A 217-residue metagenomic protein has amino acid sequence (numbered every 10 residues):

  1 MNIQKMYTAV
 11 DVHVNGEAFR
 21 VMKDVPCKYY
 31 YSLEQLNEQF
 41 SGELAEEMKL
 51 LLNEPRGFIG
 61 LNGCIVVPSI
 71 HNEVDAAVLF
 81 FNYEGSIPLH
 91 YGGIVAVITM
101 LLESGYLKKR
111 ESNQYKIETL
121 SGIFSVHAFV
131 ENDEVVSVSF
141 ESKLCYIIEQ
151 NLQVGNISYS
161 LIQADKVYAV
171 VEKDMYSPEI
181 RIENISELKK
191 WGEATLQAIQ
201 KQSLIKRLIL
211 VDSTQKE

Functional and structural regions predicted by a protein language model:
N2-L89, T99-E217: Active-site proximal loop and beta-alpha junction motif in alpha/beta enzyme cores
V95: Catalytic, metal-anchored helix/loop core of enzyme active sites in primary metabolism
